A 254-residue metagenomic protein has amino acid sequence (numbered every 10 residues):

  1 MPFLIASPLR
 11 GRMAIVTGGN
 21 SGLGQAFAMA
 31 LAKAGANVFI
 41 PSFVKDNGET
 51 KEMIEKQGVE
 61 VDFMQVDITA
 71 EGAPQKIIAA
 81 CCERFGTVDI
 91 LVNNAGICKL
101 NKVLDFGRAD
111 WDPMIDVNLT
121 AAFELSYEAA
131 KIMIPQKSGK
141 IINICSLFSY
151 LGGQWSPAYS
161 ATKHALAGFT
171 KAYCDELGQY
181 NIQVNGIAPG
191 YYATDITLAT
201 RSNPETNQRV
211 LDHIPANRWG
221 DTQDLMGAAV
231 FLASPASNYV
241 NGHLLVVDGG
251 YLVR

Functional and structural regions predicted by a protein language model:
P2-A6, L151, V230, N241-R254: Short C-terminal tail/terminal secondary-structure segment of NAD(P)H-dependent dehydrogenase/reductase domains
M13, N20-S21: Conserved glycine-rich cofactor-binding loop
A36-E49: Conserved glycine-rich Rossmann-like NAD(P)H-binding loop of the short-chain dehydrogenase/reductase
K102-V103, G107-I115, V210: Substrate-binding pocket helix/loop in short-chain dehydrogenase/reductase
S126, T162, T170: Active-site helix of classical SDR
S146: Residue(s) in the substrate-gating loop at a strand-loop-helix junction that position the organic substrate next
G178, Q183, V240-G242: Short, small/polar-rich loop/turn modules that mediate ligand/substrate recognition or access, typified
